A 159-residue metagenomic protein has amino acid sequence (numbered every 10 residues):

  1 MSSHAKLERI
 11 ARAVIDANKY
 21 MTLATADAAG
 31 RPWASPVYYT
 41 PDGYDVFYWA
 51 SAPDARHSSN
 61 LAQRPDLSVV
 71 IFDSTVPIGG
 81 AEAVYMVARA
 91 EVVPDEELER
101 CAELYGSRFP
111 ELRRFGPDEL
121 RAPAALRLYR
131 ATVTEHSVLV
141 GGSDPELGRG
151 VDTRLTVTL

Functional and structural regions predicted by a protein language model:
S2-S3, A81-L159: Charged, gly/pro-rich active-site loop segments
S2-T22: Short, basic/aromatic recognition patches
I15-D16, A62-Q63, G106: Alpha-helix boundary recognition
K19-P53, S59-L61, L67-D73, G80-M86: Short beta-strand segments
K19-Y20, D66, P110, H136: Generic structural signal for secondary-structure transition and capping sites
A52-A55, S68-D73, G106-D118: Short acidic (Asp/Glu) patches
A55-H57, V76, P145-L147: Short, surface-exposed beta-strand-loop junctions and turns on beta-sheet-rich folds
D73-S74, V133: Short secondary-structure boundary segments
